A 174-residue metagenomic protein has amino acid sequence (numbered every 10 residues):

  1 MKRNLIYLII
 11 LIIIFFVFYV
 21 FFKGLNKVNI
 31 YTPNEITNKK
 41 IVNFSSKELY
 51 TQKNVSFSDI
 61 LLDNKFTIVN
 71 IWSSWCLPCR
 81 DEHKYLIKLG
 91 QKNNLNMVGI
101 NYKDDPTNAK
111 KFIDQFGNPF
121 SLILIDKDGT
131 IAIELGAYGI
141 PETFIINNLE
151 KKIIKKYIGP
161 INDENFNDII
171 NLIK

Functional and structural regions predicted by a protein language model:
M1-I6, N26-T32, S58-D59, Q91-K92 (+3 more regions): Short, Lys/Arg-enriched, disordered terminal segments
M1-K47: N-terminal targeting signals for export/organelle localization
K40, K65-T67, I71-W75, G139: Short pre-active-site segment immediately N-terminal to redox-active cysteine/selenocysteine motifs in thiol-based
S45-T67: A short beta-strand-turn-helix
I68-V69, M97, T143: Hydrophobic beta-strand anchors of alpha/beta hydrolase catalytic cores
I71-K88: Conserved redox-active cysteine motifs that mediate thiol-disulfide chemistry, especially di-cysteine Cys-X(1-2)-Cys
Q91-K92, N96-D128, I140: Conserved segment of the thioredoxin-like fold in thiol-based oxidoreductases
D114-P119, D126-I173: Thiol/disulfide oxidoreductase modules built on the thioredoxin-like
